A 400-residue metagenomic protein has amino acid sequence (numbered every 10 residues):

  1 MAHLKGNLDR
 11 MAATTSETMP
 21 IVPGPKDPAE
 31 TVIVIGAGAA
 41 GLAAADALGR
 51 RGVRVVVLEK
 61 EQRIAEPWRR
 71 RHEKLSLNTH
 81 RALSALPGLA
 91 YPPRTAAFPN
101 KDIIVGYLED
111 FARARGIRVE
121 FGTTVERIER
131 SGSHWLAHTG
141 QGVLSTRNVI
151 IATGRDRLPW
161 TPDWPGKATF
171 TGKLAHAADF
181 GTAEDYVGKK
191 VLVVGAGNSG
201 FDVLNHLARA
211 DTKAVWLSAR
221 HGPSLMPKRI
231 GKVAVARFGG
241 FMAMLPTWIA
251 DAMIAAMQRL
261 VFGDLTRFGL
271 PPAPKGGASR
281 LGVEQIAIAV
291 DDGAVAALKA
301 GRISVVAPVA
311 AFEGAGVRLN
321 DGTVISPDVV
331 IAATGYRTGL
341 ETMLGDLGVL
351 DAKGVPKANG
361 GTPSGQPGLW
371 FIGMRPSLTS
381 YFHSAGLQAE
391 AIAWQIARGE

Functional and structural regions predicted by a protein language model:
G6-L8, A12-A37, L42-E61, A65-P67 (+3 more regions): Flavin (primarily FAD) cofactor-binding/catalytic cores of flavoenzymes
R63-A90, R118: Redox-cofactor-proximal catalytic regions of oxidoreductases
A90-A96: A short acidic, helix-capping loop that chelates divalent metal ions and anchors anionic groups
